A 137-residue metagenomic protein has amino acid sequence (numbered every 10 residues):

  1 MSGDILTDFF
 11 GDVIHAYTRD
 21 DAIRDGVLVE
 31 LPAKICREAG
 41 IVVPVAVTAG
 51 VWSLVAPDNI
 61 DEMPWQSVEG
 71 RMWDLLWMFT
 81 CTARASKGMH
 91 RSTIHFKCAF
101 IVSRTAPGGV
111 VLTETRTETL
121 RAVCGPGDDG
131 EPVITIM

Functional and structural regions predicted by a protein language model:
M1-G88: N-terminal "domain-start" segment
V55-M137: Functional cores of ribonucleases/endoribonucleases
